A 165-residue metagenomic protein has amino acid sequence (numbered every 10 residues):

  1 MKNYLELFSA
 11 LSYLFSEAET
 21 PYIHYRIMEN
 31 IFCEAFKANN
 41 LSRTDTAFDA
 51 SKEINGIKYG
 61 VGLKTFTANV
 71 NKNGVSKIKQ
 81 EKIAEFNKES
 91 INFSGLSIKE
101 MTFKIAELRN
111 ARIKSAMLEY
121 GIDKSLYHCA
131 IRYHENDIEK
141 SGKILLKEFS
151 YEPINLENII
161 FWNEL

Functional and structural regions predicted by a protein language model:
M1-D45, T65-L165: Nucleic-acid endonuclease domains
R43-N55: Long amphipathic N-terminal alpha/beta scaffold segment
A50-K52, Y59-T67: Conserved catalytic cores of phosphodiester-cleaving nucleases, focusing on short active-site segments
